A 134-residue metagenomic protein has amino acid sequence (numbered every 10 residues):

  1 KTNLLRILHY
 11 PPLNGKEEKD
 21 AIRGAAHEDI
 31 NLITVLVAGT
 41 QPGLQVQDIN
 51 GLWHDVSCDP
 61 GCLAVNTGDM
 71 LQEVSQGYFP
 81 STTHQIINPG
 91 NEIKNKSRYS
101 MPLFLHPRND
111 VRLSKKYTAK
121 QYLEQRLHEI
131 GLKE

Functional and structural regions predicted by a protein language model:
K1-E134: C-terminal flanking tails of non-heme Fe-dependent oxygenases
